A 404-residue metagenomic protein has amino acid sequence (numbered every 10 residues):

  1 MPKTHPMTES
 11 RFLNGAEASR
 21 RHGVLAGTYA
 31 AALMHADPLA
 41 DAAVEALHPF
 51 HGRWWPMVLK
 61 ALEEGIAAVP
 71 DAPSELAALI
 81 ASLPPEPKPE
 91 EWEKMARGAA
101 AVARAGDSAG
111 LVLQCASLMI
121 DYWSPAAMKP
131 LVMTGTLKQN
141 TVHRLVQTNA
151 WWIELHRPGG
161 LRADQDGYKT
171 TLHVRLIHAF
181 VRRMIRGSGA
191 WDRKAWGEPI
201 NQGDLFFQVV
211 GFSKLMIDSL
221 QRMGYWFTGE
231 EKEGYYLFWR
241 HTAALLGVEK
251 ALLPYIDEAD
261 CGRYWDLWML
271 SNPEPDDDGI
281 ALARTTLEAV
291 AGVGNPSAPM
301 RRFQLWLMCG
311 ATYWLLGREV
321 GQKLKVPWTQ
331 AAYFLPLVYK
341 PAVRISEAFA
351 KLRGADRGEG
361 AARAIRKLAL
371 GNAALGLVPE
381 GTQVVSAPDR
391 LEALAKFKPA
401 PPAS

Functional and structural regions predicted by a protein language model:
M1-S404: Mature, function-bearing regions of proteins
